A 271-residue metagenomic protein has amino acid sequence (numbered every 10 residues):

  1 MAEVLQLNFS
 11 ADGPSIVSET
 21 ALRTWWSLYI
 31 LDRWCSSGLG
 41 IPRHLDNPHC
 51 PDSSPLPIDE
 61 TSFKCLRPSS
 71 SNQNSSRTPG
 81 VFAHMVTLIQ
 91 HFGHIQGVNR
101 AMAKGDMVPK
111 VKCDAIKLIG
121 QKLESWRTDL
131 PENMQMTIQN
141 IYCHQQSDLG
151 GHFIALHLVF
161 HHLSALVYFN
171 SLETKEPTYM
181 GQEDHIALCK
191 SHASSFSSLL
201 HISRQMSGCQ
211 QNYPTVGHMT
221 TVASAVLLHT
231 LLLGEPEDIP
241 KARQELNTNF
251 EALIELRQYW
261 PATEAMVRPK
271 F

Functional and structural regions predicted by a protein language model:
M1-A83, I89-D114, G120-D148, L163 (+5 more regions): Acidic, Ser/Thr-rich, low-complexity intrinsically disordered regions in fungal proteins
Y213-M219: Small/polar glycine-rich anion-binding or flexible loop at a beta-alpha turn
